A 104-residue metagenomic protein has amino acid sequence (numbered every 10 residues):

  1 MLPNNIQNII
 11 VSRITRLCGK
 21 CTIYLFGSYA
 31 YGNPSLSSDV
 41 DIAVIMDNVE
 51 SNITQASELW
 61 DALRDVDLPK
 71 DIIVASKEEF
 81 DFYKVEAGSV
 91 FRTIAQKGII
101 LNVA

Functional and structural regions predicted by a protein language model:
M1-T22, Y31-L36, D47-A104: Catalytic core of pol beta-like nucleotidyltransferases
S28: Conserved H-loop
S38-V40: Short, conserved active-site loops that position catalytic residues or coordinate cofactors/metal ions across diverse
A43-I45: Short hydrophobic/aromatic beta-strand micro-patches that form the beta-sheet surface supporting nucleotide- or nucleic
